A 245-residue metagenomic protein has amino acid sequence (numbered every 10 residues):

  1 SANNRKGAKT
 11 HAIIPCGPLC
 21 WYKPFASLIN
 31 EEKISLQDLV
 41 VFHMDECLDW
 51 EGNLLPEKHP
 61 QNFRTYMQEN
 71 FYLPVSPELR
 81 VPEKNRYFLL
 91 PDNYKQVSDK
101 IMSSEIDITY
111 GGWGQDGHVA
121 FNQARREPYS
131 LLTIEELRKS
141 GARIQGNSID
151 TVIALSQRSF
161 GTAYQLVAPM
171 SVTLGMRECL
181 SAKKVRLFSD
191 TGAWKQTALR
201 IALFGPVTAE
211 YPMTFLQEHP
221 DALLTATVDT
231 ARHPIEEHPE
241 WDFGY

Functional and structural regions predicted by a protein language model:
S1-A12, N30: N-terminal glycine-/serine-/threonine-rich phosphate-binding loop
I14-L19, G111-Q115: Glycine-rich beta-strand-to-loop/alpha-helix junction loops that act as flexible
K23-I29, K33-E57, I106-I108, V119-R143: Active-site histidine-anchored catalytic micro-motif
I34-Y110, L166, G244-Y245: Ligand-binding beta-strand-loop-alpha-helix segment within the catalytic cores of soluble metabolic enzymes
S98-D99, V119-T133, T197-I201, E236-E237: A short secondary-structure junction signal
A120-A168, V172: Class I SAM-dependent methyltransferase SAM-binding "motif I" and its flanking Rossmann-like core
T173-Y245: ATP/nucleoside-binding phosphotransfer catalytic cores, i.e., glycine-rich phosphate-binding loops
